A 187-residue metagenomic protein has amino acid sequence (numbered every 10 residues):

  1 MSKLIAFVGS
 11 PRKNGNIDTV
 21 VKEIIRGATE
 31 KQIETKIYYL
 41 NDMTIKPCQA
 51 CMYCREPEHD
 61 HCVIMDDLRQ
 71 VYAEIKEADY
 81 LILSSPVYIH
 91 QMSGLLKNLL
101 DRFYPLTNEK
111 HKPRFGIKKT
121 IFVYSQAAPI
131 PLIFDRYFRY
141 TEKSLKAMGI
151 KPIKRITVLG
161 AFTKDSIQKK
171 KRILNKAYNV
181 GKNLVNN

Functional and structural regions predicted by a protein language model:
M1-S84, H90-L106, I153-K154, K164-N187: N-terminal beta1-alpha1-beta2 submodule of the flavodoxin-like/Rossmannoid cofactor-binding fold
V87-I89, A127-A128: Short glycine-rich anion-binding loops that position phosphate/pyrophosphate groups of nucleotides and phosphorylated
G94-L95, N108-K154: Short, glycine-/small-residue-rich phosphate/pyrophosphate-handling segment
I156-G160: Short glycine-rich catalytic loops that host catalytic nucleophiles or stabilize transition states across multiple
